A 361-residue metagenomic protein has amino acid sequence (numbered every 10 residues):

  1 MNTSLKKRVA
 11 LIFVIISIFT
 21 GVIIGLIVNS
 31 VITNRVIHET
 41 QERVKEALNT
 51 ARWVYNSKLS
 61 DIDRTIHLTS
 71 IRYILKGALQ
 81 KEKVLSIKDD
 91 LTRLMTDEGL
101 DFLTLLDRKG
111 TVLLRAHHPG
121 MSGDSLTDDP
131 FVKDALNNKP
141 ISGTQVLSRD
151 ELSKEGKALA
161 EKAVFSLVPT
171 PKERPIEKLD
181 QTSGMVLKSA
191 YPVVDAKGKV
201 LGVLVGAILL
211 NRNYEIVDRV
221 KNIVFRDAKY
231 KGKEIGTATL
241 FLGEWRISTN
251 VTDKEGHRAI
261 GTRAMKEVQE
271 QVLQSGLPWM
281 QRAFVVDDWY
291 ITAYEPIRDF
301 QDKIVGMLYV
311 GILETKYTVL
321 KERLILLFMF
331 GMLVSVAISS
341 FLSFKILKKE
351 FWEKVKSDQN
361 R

Functional and structural regions predicted by a protein language model:
L5-D101, R108, K139-R149, S166-Y191 (+2 more regions): Juxtamembrane extracytoplasmic/periplasmic/luminal helical "stalk" adjacent to the first N-terminal
I12, G25-S30, L326-F351: Cytosolic-side ends of inner-membrane transmembrane helices, especially those that anchor bacterial signal-transduction
K81-D90, T96, T111, R115-E177 (+2 more regions): Extracytoplasmic/periplasmic sensor domains and loops in membrane signaling proteins
L106-T111, K197, L210, L242-I247: Short acidic/glycine-rich beta-turn/loop cap or linker motifs at sensory/regulatory domain boundaries that couple input
L167, L187-G198, L209, A283-F284 (+1 more regions): A short, hydrophobic, proline-anchored segment that marks a local hinge/packing element in signaling and regulatory
G202-L209, I291-T318: Short, hydrophobic beta-strand elements of compact beta-sandwich sensory domains
I312-G331: Membrane-interface helix-start motif
K348-R361: Membrane-proximal alpha-helical signal-transduction linkers
